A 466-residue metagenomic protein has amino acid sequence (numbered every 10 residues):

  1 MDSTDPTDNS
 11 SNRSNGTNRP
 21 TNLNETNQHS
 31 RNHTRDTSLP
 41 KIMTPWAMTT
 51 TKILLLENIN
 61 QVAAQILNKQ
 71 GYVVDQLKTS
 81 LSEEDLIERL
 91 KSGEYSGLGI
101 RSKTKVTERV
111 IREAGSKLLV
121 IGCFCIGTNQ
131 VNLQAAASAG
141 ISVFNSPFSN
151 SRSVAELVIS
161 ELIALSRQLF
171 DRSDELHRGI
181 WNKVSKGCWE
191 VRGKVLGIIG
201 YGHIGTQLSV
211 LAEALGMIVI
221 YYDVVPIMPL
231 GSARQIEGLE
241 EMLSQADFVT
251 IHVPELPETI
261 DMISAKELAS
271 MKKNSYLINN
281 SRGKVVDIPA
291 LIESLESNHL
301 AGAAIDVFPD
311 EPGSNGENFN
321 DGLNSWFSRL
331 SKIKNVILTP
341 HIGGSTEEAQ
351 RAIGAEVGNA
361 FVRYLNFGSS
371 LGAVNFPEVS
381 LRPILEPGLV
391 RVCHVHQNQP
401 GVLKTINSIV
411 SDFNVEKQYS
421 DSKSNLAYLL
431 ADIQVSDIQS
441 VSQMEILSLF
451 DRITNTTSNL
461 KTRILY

Functional and structural regions predicted by a protein language model:
D2-D8, N15, R19, N27-F144 (+4 more regions): An N-terminal-biased, well-structured beta-alpha scaffold segment characteristic of Rossmann-like dinucleotide-binding
T37-M48, V184-K273, P289, E293: Rossmann-like dinucleotide/phosphate-binding beta-alpha-beta segment
L55-E57, P147, A155, R192-E213 (+1 more regions): Glycine-rich adenosine-cofactor-binding loop
K105, G127-Q130, N145, S149 (+4 more regions): Residue-level detector of alpha-helix initiation sites
A114-L119, A139-I141, M217, K273-S275 (+1 more regions): A short helix->loop->beta-strand "cap" motif at the edges of active sites that frequently abuts
A139-V195, Q207-V210, A214, G372: Phosphate-binding beta-alpha-beta segment of Rossmann-like dinucleotide-binding domains, i.e., the NAD(P)
I220, A265, N274-I384, Y428-D432: Rossmann-like dinucleotide-binding domain for NAD(H)/NADP(H)
A373-Y466: A conserved regulatory-domain signal marking ACT and ACT-like small-molecule sensing domains and adjacent regulatory
